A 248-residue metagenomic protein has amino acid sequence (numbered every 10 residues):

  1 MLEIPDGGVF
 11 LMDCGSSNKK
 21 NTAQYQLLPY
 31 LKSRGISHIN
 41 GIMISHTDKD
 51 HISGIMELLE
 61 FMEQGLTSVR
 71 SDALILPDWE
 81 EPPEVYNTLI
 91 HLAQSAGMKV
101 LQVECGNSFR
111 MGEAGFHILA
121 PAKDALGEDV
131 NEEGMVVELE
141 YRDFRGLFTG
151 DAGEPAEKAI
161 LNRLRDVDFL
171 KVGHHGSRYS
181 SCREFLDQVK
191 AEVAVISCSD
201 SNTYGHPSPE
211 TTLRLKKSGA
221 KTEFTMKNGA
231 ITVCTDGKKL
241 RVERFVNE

Functional and structural regions predicted by a protein language model:
M1-E248: Non-globular, low-confidence helical/coil segments that flank catalytic cores
